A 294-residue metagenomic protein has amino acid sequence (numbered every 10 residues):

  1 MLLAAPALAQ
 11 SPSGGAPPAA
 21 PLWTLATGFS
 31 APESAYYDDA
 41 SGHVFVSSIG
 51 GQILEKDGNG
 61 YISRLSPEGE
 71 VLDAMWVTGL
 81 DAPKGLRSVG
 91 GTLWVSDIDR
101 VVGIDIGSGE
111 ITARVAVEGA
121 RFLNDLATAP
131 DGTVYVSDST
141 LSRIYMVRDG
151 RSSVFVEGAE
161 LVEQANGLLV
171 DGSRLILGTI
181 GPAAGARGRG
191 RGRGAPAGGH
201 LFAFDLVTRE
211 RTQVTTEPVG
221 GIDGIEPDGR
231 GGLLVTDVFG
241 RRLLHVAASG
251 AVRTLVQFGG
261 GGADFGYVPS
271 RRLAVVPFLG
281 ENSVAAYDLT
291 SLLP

Functional and structural regions predicted by a protein language model:
A4-P6: N-terminal signal peptide c-region/cleavage motif recognized by signal peptidases
Q10-S13, A186-R193: Disordered, low-complexity segments in secreted/periplasmic proteins that are enriched in proline
A20-A26, E70-V77, E110-A116, R151-G158 (+2 more regions): A short beta-strand motif characteristic of beta-propeller blades
G28-S41, Q52, G58-N59, T78-L93 (+7 more regions): Beta-rich, blade/repeat-based domains predominating in secreted/periplasmic proteins but also intracellular
V46-E68: Beta-propeller domains
G58-S63, R100-V102, R143-M146, H200-F202 (+2 more regions): A short loop-to-beta-strand structural motif that recurs across blades of beta-propeller domains
L65-G69, D105-E110, V147-R151, D205-R209 (+2 more regions): Short loop/turn segments that connect beta-strands within beta-propeller blades
D97-V147: Hydrophobic alpha-helical segments and helix pairs
